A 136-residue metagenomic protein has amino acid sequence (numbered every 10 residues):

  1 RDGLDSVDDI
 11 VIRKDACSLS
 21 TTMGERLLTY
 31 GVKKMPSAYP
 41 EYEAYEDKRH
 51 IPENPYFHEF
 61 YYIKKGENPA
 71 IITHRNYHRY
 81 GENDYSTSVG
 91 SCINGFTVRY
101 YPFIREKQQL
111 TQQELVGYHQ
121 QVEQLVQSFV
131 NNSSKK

Functional and structural regions predicted by a protein language model:
R1-P36, P40: Charge-rich, low-complexity N-terminal segments
G3-D5, A70-I71, R105-Q108: Short, surface-exposed beta-strand/loop "edge" segments at domain boundaries and coil↔beta transitions
I10, I71, F96: A broad, low-specificity signal marking well-ordered, structured residues that form hydrophobic/aromatic
R13, I63-K64, S134-K135: Generic cytosolic/nucleocytoplasmic N-terminal low-complexity/intrinsically disordered segments
E25-N83: Signature of long, low-cysteine stretches enriched in small and polar/charged residues
N83-G90: Short, surface-exposed beta-strand/loop micro-motifs that present aromatic residues
S91-T97: Short coil-to-beta-strand
V98-K136: Surface-exposed amphipathic alpha-helical segments
